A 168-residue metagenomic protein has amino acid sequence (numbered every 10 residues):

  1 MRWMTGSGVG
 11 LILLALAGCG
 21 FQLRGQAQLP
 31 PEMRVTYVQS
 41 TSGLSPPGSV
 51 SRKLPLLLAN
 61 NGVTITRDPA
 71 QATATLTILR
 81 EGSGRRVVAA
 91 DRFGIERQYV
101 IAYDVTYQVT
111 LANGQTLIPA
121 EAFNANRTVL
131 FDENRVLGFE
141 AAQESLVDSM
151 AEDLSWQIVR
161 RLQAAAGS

Functional and structural regions predicted by a protein language model:
W3-T5, A15-L57, A166-S168: A structural "domain/chain start" motif
V9-L13: Hydrophobic helical h-region of N-terminal Sec-dependent signal peptides in bacterial secretory/periplasmic proteins
S42, P46, V50, F93 (+2 more regions): Extracytoplasmic/periplasmic, Sec-exported soluble proteins
L58-I65, V109-N113, Q157-A166: Sec/Tat-exported extracytoplasmic proteins
V63-A74: Short acidic low-complexity segments
Q71, T77-A122, T128-A141: Surface-exposed short loop/turn segments
N134-S168: C-terminal/domain-edge helix-coil "capping" segments
